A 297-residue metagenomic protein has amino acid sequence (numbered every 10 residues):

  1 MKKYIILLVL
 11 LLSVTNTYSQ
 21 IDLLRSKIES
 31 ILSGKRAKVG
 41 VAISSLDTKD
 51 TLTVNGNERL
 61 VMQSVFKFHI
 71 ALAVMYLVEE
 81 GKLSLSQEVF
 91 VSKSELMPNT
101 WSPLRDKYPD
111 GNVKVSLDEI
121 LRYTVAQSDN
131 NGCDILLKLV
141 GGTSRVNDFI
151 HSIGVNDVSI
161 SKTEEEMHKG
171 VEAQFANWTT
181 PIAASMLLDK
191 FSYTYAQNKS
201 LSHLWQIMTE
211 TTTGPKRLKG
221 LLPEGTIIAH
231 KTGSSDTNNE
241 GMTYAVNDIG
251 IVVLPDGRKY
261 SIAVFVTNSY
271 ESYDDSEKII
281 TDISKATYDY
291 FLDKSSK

Functional and structural regions predicted by a protein language model:
M1-D22: Bacterial Sec-dependent N-terminal signal peptides
T17-E58: Beta-lactamase-like hydrolase cores
Q20-E29, K138-L139, T143, M186 (+3 more regions): Structured C-terminal helix/loop/strand segments within mature extracytoplasmic catalytic/sensor domains
G40-S44, T53, H69, F90 (+2 more regions): Soluble periplasmic/extracytoplasmic beta-strand elements of cell-envelope proteins
K49, V61-V89, T124, I262: Active-site SXXK
Y76-L96, T143, N198-S200: Short, well-structured active-site flanking segments
L96-D134: Conserved catalytic neighborhood of penicillin-recognizing serine enzymes
V113, D134-A196: Mid-domain, small-residue-enriched loop/turn segments at the edges of structured enzyme/sensor domains
